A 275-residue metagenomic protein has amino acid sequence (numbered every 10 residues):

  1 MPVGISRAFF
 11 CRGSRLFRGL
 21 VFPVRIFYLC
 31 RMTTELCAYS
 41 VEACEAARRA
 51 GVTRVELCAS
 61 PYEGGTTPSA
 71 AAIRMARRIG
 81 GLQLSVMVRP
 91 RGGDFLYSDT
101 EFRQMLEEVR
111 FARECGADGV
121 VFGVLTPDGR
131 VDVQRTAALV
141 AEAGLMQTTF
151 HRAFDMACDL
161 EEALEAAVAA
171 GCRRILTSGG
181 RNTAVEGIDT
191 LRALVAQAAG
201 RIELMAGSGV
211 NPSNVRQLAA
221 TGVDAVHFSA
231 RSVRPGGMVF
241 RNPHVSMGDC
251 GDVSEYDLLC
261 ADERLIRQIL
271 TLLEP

Functional and structural regions predicted by a protein language model:
T34-L36, V55-L57, L84-V88, V120-F122 (+4 more regions): Hydrophobic faces of well-ordered beta-strands that scaffold small-molecule active sites in alpha/beta enzyme cores
L36-S40, M87-L96, F102-R103, R152-D159 (+1 more regions): Glycine-rich beta-to-alpha transition loops that act as phosphate-gripper elements at the mouths of alpha/beta enzyme
V41-A43, I73, I79, Q83-D132: Active-site beta->alpha loop and helix N-cap motifs at the rims of alpha/beta catalytic domains
E42, Y62-G80, T100, L125-E142 (+4 more regions): Active-site-adjacent beta->alpha loops and helix N-cap segments on the catalytic face of soluble alpha/beta enzymes
E42-A46, Y97-E108, C158-A170, V210-F228: Catalytic cores of alpha/beta
A50-V55, G80-Q83, G116-G119, E142-M146 (+3 more regions): Glycine-enriched alpha-helix->loop->beta-strand junction motifs that scaffold or abut catalytic
E56-G65, F111, C115-P127, C172-V185 (+1 more regions): Glycine-rich phosphate-binding active-site loops on the catalytic face of alpha/beta enzymes
G65-G92, V133-F150, I188-V210, D249-P275: Alpha-helix-loop-beta-strand connector modules within alpha/beta enzyme cores
